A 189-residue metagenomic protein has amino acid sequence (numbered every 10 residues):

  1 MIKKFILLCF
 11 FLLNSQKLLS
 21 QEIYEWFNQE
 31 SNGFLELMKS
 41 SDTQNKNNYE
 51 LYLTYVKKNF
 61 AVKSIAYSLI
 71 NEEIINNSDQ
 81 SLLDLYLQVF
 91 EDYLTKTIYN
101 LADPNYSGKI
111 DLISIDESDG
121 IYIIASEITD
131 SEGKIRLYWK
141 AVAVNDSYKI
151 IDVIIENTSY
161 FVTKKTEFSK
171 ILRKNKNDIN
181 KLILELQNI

Functional and structural regions predicted by a protein language model:
K4-L13: Sec-dependent N-terminal signal peptides
N14-S20: Sec/Tat signal peptide C-region and signal peptidase I cleavage site
Q21, K96-Y138, E185, I189: Surface-exposed, charged secondary-structure patches
E22-L101: Early exported N-terminus immediately downstream of N-terminal targeting peptides
E36, S40-T43, N47, S81 (+5 more regions): Surface-exposed, polar/charged faces of alpha-helical domains in mature secreted/periplasmic/lumenal proteins
I75, I124, I150: Surface-exposed aromatic
K134-V162: Short beta-strand edge/turn micro-motifs at domain boundaries
I155-I189: Low-complexity, intrinsically disordered terminal/linker segments enriched in charged and Gly/Pro repeats
